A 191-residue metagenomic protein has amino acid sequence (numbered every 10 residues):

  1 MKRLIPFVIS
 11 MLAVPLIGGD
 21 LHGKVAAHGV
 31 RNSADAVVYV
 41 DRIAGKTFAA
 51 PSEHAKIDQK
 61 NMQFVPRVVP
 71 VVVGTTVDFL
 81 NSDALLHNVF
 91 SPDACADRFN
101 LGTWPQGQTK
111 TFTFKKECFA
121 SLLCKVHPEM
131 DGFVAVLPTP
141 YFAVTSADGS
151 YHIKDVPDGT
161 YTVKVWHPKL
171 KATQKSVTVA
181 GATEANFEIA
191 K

Functional and structural regions predicted by a protein language model:
M1-L4: Positively charged n-region of N-terminal signal peptides that target proteins for export
P6-P15: Bacterial N-terminal signal peptides
G18-K191: Extracytoplasmic copper-binding redox domains, predominantly the cupredoxin/blue-copper superfamily
